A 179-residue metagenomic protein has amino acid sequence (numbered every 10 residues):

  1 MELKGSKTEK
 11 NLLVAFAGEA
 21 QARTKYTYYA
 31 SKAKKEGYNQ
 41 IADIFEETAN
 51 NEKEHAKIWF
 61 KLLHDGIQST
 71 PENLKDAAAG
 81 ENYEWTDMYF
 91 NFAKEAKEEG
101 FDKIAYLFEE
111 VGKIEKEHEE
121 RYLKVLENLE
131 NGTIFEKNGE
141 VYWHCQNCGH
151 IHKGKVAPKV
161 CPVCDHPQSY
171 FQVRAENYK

Functional and structural regions predicted by a protein language model:
M1-K179: Non-heme di-metal
